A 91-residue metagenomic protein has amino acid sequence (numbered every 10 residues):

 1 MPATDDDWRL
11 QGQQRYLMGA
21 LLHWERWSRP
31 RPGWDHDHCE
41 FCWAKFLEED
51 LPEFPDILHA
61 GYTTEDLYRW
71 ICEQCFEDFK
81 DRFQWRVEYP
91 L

Functional and structural regions predicted by a protein language model:
M1-D6, D35-H38, E49: Eukaryotic N-terminal accessory cofactor-binding modules
M1-R26: N-terminal alpha-helical interaction blocks
L22-H38, Y62-D66: Short, flexible, mixed-charge glycine/proline-rich loop motifs that serve as phosphate/nucleic-acid-contacting
C39-W43, C72-C75: Short cysteine-rich clusters marking metal-coordination/redox-active sites
E49-F54, R82-Q84: Short Cys/His-rich "knuckle" micro-motifs
F54-W70: Short linker/helix segments within small regulatory modules
E65-P90: Short metal-binding segments enriched for Cys and/or His
